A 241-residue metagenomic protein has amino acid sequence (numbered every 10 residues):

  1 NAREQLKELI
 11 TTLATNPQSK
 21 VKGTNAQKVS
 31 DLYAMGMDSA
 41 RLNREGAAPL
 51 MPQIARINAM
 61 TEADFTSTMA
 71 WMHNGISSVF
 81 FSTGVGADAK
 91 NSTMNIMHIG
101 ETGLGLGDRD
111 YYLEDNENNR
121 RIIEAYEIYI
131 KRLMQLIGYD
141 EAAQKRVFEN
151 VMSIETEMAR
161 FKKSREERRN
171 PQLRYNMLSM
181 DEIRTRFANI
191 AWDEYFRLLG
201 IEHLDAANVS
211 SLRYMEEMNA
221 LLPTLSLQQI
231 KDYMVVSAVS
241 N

Functional and structural regions predicted by a protein language model:
N1-K7, T11, R169: N-terminal mature-domain "stem" immediately C-terminal to a signal peptide or N-terminal signal-anchor/transmembrane
L13-N241: Noncatalytic, helix-rich "gating/capping" subdomain that lines the substrate-entry/channel surface of large enzyme
